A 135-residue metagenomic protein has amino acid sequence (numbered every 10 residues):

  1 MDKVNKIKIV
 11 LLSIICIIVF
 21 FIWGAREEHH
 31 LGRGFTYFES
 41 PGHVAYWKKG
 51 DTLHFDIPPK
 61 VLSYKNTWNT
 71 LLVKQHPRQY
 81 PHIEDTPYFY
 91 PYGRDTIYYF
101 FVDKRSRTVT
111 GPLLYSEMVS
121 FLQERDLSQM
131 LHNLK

Functional and structural regions predicted by a protein language model:
M1-K8: Positively charged n-region of N-terminal signal peptides that target proteins for export
V4, H29-H30, R105: Intrinsically disordered, low-complexity regions of eukaryotic proteins
I9-T70, K74-H76, Y88-F89, Q129-N133: N-terminal export/targeting and maturation segments
V44, N69-L71, Q79, Y99 (+1 more regions): Hydrophobic residues embedded in beta-strands of well-ordered beta-sheets
D51-I57, Q79-E84, S106-G111: Short, surface-exposed beta-strand/loop "edge" segments at domain boundaries and coil↔beta transitions
Q75, F101-V102: Short beta-strand element of the conserved SAM-dependent methyltransferase core
Q79-F100: Structural motif
D103-K135: C-terminal partner/receptor-binding element of secreted or periplasmic proteins
